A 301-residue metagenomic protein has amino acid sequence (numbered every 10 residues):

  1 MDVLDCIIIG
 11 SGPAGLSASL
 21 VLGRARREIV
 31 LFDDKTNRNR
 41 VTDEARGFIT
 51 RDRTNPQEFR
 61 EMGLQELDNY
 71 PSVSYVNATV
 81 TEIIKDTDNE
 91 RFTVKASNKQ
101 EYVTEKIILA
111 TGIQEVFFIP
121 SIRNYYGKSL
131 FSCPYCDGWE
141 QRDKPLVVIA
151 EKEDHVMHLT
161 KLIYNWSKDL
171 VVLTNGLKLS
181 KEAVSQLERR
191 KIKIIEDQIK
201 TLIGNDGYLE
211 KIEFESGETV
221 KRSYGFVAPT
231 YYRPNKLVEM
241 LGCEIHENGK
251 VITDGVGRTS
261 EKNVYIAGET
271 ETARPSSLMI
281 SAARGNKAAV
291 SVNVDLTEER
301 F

Functional and structural regions predicted by a protein language model:
M1-I7, S74-K144, V251-G255, T259: FAD-binding core/adjacent interface of flavoenzyme oxidoreductases
C6-E61, E151-L177: Beta1-alpha1 glycine-rich phosphate/pyrophosphate-binding loop at the start of Rossmann-like nucleotide-binding domains
G10, T104, A110-G112, I149-A150 (+4 more regions): Short, well-ordered coil/turn residues at beta-beta hairpins and beta-strand->alpha-helix junctions within
S19, G23-R27, K168-G176, M279-F301: Internal hydrophobic alpha-helix adjacent to the cofactor/substrate pocket in enzyme cavities
E61, L67-A96, E101-Y102, S167-K250 (+1 more regions): A Rossmann-like FAD-binding core segment of flavoenzymes
F117-F118, V156, R222, N235-K236 (+1 more regions): Glycine/Thr-rich phosphate-binding loops of Rossmann-like dinucleotide-binding domains
N124-E140, T230-P275, S281, K287 (+1 more regions): FAD-site-proximal beta/loop scaffold in flavoenzymes
K128-Y135, P145-L159, S180: Active-site glycine-rich loop that binds ribose-phosphate moieties when present
